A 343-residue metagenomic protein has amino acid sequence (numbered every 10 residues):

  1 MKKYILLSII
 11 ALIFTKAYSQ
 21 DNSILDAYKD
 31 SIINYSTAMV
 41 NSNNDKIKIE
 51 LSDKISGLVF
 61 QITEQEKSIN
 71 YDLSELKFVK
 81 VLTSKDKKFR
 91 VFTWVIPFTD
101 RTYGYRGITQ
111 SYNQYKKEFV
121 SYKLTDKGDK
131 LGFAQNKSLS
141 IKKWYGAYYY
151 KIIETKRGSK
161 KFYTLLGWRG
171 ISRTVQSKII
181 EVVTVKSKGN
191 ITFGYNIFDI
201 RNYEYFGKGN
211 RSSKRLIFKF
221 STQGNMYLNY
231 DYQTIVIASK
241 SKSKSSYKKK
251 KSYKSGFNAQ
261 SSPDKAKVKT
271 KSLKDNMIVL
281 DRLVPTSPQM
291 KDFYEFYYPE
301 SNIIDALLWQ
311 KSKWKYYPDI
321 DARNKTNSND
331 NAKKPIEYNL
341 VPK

Functional and structural regions predicted by a protein language model:
M1-S31: Bacterial Sec-dependent N-terminal signal peptides
Q20-V91, V95: Start-of-domain marker
K88-V95, K161-R169, N276-R282: Short beta-strand elements that form the blades of beta-propeller/WD-repeat-like and other beta-sheet-rich scaffold
Y105-K116, I179-K188, F293-K311: Beta-propeller blade signature
G107-R157: Short N-terminal edge-element motif at the start of the domain
F119-G128, T192-R201, Y316-A322: Beta-propeller fold detector
Q135-W144, Y148-R157, I171, T192-W309 (+1 more regions): Short aromatic loop motif centered on NTY/YTY
D305, S312-K343: Gram-negative outer-membrane assembly/targeting C-terminal domains
